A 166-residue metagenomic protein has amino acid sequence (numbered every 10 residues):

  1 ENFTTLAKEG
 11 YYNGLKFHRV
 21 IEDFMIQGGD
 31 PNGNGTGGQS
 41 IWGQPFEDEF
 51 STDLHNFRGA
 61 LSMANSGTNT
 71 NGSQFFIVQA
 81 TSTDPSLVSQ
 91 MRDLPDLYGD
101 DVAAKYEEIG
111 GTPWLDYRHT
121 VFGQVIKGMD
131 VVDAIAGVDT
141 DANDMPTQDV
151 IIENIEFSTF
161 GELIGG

Functional and structural regions predicted by a protein language model:
E1-G166: Cyclophilin-like peptidyl-prolyl cis-trans isomerases
